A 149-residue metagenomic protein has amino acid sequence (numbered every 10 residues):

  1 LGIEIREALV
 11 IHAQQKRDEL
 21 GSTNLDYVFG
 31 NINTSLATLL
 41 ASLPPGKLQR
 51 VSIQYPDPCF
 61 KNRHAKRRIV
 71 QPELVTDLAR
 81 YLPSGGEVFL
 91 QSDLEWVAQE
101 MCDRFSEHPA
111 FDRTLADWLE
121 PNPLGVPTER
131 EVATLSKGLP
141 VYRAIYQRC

Functional and structural regions predicted by a protein language model:
L1-E4: Conserved SAM-binding motif I beta-strand of class I
A8, W96: Conserved Rossmann-like nucleotide-cofactor binding loop
A13-Q14, M101: Conserved SAM-binding loop
Q14-S52: S-adenosyl-L-methionine
N33, G46-I69: A short SAM/SAH-binding and catalytic strip from SAM-dependent methyltransferases
Y55-P56, S84, L90-E95: Short strand-turn motif at the edge of the Rossmann-like AdoMet-binding core
R68-E87: A short glycine-rich, Lys/Arg-flanked "PGG" loop and its adjoining helix->strand segment in the class I
E100-C149: Class I S-adenosyl-L-methionine
